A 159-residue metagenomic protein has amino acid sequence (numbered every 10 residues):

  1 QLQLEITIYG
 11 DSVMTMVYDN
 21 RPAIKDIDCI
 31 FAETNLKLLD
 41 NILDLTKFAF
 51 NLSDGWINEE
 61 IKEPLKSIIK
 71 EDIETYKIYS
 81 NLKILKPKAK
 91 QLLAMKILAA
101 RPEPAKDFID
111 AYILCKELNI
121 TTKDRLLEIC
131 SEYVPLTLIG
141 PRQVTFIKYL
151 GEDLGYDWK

Functional and structural regions predicted by a protein language model:
Q1-K159: Compositionally biased terminal segments of proteins
